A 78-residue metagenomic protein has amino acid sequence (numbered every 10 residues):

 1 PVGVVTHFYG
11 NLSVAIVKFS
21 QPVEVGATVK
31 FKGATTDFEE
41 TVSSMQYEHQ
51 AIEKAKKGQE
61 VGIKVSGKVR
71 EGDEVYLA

Functional and structural regions predicted by a protein language model:
P1-A78: Beta-strand/loop-dominated core regions that host nucleotide or nucleotide-derived cofactor-binding catalytic loops
